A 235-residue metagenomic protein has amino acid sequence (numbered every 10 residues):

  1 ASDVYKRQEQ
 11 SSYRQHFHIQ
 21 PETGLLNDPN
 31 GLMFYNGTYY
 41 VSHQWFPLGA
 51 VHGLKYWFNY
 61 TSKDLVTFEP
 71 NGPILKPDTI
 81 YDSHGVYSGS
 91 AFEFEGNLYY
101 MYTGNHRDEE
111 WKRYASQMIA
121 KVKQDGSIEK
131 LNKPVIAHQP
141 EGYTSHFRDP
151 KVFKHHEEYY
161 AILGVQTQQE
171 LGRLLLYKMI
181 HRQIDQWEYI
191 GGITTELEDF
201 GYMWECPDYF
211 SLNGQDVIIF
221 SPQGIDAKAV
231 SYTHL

Functional and structural regions predicted by a protein language model:
A1-Q8, T233-H234: Conserved small/polar residues in nucleotide/adenosyl-binding loops
E9, H43-E69: Beta-propeller domains
E9-P21: A short helix->beta-strand "capping" segment at the edge of beta-propeller domains
Q15-H18, L65-T79, V122-E141, H181-D199 (+1 more regions): Blade-edge beta-strand/turn elements of extracellular beta-propeller and related beta-sheet repeat scaffolds
D28-G49, G72, S88-W111, V135-Q169 (+5 more regions): Hydrophobic core segments of beta-strands in well-ordered, beta-rich domains
N59-S62, S116-Q124, L174-H181, S231-L235: Beta-propeller blade signature
H84, F200-E205: Repeat-based blade/solenoid architectures
M101-R107, W111-L131: Carboxylate/His-rich catalytic cores and anion/metal-binding grooves
